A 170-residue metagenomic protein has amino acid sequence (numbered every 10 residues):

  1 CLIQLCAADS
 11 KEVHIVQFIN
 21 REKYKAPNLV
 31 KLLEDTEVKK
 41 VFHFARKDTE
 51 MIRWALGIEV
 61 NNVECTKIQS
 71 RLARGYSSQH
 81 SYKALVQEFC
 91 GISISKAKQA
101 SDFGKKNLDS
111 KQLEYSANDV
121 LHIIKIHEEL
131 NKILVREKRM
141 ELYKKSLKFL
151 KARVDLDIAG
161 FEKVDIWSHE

Functional and structural regions predicted by a protein language model:
C1-A84: Conserved RNase H-like, two-metal-ion catalytic cores of nucleic-acid enzymes
P27-N28, S81-L85, K111, E141-K145: Exposed alpha-helical structural elements
L33, E37, A73-S77, C90 (+2 more regions): Generic secondary-structure transition motif, activating predominantly at the C-termini of alpha-helices
E50-R53, K83-Q87, L121-E128: A broadly conserved amphipathic alpha-helix scaffold signal in soluble, globular proteins
G57, A73-S78, C90, K125-N131 (+1 more regions): Hydrophobic/aromatic-lined pockets within catalytic cores
H80-I94: A polyampholytic, Gly/Pro-enriched intrinsically disordered region
S93-D157: Acidic, Mg2+-coordinating catalytic module of metal-dependent nucleases/exonucleases that use a two-metal-ion mechanism
D155-E170: Acidic, Ser/Thr-rich low-complexity intrinsically disordered segments
